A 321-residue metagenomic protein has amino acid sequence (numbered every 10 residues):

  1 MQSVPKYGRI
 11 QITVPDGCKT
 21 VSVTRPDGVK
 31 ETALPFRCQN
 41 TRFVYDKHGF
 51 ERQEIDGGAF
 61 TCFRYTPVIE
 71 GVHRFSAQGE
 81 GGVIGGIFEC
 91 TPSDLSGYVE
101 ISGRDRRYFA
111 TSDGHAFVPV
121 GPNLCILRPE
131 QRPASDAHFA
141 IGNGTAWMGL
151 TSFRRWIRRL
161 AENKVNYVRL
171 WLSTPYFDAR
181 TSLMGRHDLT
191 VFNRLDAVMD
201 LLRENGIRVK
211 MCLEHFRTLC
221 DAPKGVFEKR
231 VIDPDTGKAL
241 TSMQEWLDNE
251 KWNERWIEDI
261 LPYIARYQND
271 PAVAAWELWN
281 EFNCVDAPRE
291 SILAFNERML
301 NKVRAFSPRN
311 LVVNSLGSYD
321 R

Functional and structural regions predicted by a protein language model:
M1-T13, G49-G57: Extracellular ectodomain segments of secreted/surface proteins
Q2-V4, P67-V68, Y267: Hydrophobic beta-strand core residues of beta-sandwich domains
P5-Y7, A59, G71, P119-G121 (+1 more regions): Glycine-centered small-residue hotspots that permit tight backbone geometry or close packing
R9-T13, C62-R64, R74, A116: Ordered hydrophobic segments in well-structured contexts
P15-G17: Short solvent-exposed strand-capping/beta-turn motif centered on an Asx-Ser/Thr pair
K19, D27-E31, P35-F109: Extended acidic/polar, glycine-enriched regions that form or flank non-catalytic beta-rich accessory modules
Y98, S102-R321: Active-site mouth of glycoside hydrolases
